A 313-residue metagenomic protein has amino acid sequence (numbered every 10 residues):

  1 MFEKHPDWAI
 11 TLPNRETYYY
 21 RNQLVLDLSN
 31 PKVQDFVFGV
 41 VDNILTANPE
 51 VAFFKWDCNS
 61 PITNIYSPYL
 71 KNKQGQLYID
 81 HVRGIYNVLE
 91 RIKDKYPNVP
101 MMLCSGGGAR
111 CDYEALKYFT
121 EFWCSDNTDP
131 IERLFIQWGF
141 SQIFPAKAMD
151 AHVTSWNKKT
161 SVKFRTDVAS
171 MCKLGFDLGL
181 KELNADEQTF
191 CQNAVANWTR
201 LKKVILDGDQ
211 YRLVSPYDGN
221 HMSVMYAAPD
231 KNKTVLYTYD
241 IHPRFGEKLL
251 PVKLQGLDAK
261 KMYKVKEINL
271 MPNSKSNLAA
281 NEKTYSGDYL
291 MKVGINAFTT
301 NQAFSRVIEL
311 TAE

Functional and structural regions predicted by a protein language model:
E3-K163, K173-L178, E182: Active-site neighborhood of glycoside hydrolase catalytic domains
I44, I92-K93, M225-P229, L254-G256 (+1 more regions): A general structural signal for short secondary-structure junctions and capping/turn motifs
A47, T238-D240, E267: Pocket-edge structural micro-motifs
D57, M101, A169, L236 (+1 more regions): Hydrophobic, well-ordered secondary-structure elements that form the walls of internal hydrophobic environments
D112-Y113, D218-M222, K275-S276: Short, solvent-exposed polar/charged micro-motifs at secondary-structure junctions
S161-V214: Catalytic cores of secreted or luminal carbohydrate-active enzymes
S215-A259: Carbohydrate-binding surface patches
H242-E313: C-terminal beta-sandwich/jelly-roll accessory domains of carbohydrate-active enzymes
